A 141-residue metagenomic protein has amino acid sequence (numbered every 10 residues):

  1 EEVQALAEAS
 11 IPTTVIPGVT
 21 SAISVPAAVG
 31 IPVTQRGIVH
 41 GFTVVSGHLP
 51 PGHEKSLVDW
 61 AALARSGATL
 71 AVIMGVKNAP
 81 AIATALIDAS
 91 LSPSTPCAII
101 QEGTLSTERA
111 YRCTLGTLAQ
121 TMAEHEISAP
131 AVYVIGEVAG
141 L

Functional and structural regions predicted by a protein language model:
E2-A5, A9, V39-G41, V45-L141: A contiguous loop/helix-start segment that scaffolds small-molecule binding in enzyme catalytic cores
E2-T43: Catalytic cores of RNA-modifying enzymes
